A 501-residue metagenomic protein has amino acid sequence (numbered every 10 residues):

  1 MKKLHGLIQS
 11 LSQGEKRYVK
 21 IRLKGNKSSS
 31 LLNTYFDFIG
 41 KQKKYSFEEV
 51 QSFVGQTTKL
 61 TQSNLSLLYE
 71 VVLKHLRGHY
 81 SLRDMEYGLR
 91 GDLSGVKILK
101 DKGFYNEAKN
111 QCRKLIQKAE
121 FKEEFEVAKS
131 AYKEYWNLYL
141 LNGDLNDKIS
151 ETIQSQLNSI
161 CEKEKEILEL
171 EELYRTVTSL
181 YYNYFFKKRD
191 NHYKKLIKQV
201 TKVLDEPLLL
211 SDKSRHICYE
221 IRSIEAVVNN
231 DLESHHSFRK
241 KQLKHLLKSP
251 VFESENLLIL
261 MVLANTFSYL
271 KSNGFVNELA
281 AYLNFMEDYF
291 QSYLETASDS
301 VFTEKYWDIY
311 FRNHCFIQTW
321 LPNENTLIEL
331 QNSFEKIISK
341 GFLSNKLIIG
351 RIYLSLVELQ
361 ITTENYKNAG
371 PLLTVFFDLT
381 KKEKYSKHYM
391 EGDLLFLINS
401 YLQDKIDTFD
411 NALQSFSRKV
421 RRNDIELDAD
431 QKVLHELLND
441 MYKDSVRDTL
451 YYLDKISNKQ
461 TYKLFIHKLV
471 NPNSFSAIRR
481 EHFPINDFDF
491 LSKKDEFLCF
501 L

Functional and structural regions predicted by a protein language model:
M1-S211, F409, L413, S445-L501: Flexible inter-repeat linkers and adjacent short helices within tandem amphipathic alpha-helical repeat scaffolds
R90, S94-I98, V127-S130, E134 (+6 more regions): "A position-specific structural signal for the A-helix of alpha-solenoid helical repeats
Y105, F125, L232, V276 (+3 more regions): TPR-repeat structural position
A108, H235, L279, L327-L330 (+2 more regions): Single-residue signature of alpha-solenoid repeat helices
R113-F121, Q154-E162, I197-P207, R239-V251 (+5 more regions): Amphipathic alpha-helical segments of tetratricopeptide repeats
E123-K129, K165-E172, L208-I217, P250-M261 (+5 more regions): Alpha-solenoid helical repeat architecture
N146-S150, K165-A281: Alpha-solenoid helical-repeat scaffolds
